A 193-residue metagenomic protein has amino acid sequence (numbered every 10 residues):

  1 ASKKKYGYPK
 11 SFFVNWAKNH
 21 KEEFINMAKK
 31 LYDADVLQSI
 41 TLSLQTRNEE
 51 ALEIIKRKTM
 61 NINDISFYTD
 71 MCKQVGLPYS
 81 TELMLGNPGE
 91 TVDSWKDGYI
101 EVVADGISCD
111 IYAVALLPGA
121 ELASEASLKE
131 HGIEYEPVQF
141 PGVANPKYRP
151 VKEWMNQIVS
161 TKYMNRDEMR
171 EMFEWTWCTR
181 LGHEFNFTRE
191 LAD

Functional and structural regions predicted by a protein language model:
A1-S2, K29-L31, D93-G106, R170-W177: Short, electropositive alpha-helical surface patch
A1-S80, L85-N87: Conserved SAM/AdoMet-binding glycine-rich loop
F12-V14, C109-I111, M172: Generic structural hydrophobic/aromatic packing signal, biased to beta-strands
I25-N26, K96-D97, V159: Short alpha-helical segments and helix-capping/turn motifs at coil-helix boundaries
L44-Q45, E49-K56, L85-D93, D105-M169 (+1 more regions): Flexible glycine/acidic-rich beta-alpha junction loops that bind and position SAM and/or redox cofactors in anaerobic
T59-N61, G98, E184: Residue-level signature of transmembrane alpha-helix interfaces in integral membrane proteins
G76, G106-C109, A113, T179-H183: A generic secondary-structure signal for well-formed alpha-helical elements
F173-D193: Feature captures the RNA virus RNA-dependent RNA polymerase
